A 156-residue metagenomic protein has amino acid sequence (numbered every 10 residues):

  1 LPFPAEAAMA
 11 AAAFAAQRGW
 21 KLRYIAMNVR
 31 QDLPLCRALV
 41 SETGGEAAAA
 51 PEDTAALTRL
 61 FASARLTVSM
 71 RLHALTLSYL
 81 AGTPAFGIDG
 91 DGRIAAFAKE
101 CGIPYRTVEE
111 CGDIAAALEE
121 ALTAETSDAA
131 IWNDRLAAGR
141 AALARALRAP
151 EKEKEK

Functional and structural regions predicted by a protein language model:
L1-K156: Active-site anion-handling motifs in enzyme catalytic cores
